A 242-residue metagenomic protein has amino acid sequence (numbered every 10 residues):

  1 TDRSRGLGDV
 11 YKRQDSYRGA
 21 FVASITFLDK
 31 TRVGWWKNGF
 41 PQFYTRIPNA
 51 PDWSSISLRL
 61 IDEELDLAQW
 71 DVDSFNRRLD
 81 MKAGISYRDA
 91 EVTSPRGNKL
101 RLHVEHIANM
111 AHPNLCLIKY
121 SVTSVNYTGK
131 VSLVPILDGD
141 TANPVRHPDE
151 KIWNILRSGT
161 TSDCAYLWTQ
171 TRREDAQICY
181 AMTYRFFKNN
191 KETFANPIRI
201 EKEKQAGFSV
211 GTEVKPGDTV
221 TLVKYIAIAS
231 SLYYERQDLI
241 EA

Functional and structural regions predicted by a protein language model:
T1-Y11: Single conserved hydrophobic/aromatic residue that forms the stacking wall/gate of nucleotide- or nucleobase-binding
K12-Y87, D163-E174, Y180: An extended acidic
V72-S74, L102-H106, Q205-E213: Short structured motifs
R78-Y87, V92, K99, N189-K204: Edge strands and adjacent loops of beta-rich recognition modules
S94-A108: Low-complexity, acidic Ser/Thr/Pro/Gly-rich terminal tails and inter-domain linkers that flank the onset of structured
V104-K191, F208: Polysaccharide-binding surfaces and accessory modules of carbohydrate-active proteins
V210-I228: Short Pro-Gly-centered flexible turn/kink motifs
